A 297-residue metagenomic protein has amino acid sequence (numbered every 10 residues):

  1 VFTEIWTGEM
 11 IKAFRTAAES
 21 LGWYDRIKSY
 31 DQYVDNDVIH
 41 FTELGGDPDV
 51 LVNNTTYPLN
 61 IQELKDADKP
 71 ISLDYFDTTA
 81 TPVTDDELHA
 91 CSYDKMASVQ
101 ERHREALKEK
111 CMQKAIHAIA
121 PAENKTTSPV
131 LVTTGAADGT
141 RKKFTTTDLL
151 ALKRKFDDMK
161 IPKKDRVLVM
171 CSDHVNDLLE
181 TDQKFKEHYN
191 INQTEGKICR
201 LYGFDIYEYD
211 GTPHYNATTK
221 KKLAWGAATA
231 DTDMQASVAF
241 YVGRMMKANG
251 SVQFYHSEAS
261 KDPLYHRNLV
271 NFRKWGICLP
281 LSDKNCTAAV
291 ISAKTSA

Functional and structural regions predicted by a protein language model:
V1-P70, I291, T295: N-terminal "assembly arms/tails" that initiate or stabilize quaternary assembly in self-assembling proteins
F41, D66-S128, D148, D157-S172 (+2 more regions): Long, contiguous amphipathic alpha-helices that act as assembly "spine/axial" helices in icosahedral shell and virion
D49-V52, C91, D177-E180, L279-L281: Short helix/loop capping segments that flank catalytic or ligand/cofactor-binding pockets
A120-P121, D173-D177, I206-Y207, G211-Y215: Short, catalytically relevant binding-site loops at active-site mouths
K125-K197: Extended, solvent-exposed, turn-rich assembly/linker loops in the middle of proteins
T134-T140, T218-T219, T287, T295-A297: Solvent-exposed, low-complexity segments and loops of surface/extracellular structural proteins
R200-S260: Glycine/small-residue-rich hydrophobic helix-like segments
G243-A297: C-terminal appended segment following the main domain
